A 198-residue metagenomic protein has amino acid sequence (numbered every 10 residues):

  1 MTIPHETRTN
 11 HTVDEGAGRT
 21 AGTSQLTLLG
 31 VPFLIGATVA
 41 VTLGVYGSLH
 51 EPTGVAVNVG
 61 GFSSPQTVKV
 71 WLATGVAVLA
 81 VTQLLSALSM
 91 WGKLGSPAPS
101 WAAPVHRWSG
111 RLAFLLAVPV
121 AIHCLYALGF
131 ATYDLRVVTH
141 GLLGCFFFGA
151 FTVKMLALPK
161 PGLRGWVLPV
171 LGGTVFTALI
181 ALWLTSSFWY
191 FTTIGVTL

Functional and structural regions predicted by a protein language model:
T2-L198: Membrane-embedded alpha-helical bundles that constitute the cytochrome b-like, heme-associated redox core of multi-pass
